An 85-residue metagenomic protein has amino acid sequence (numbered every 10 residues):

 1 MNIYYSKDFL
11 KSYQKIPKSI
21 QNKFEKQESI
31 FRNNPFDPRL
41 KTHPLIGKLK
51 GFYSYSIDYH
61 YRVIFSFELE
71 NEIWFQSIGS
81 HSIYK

Functional and structural regions predicted by a protein language model:
M1, G51-Y53, N71: A generic secondary-structure signal marking the coil-to-beta-strand transition
M1-Q27: Arg/Lys-rich, positively charged N-terminal/basic patches that mediate binding to nucleic acids
Y4-K7, I57-K85: Enriched for short, Lys/Arg-rich terminal
Q27-I30, H81: Conserved short hydrophobic interaction patches
I30-S54: A short, surface-exposed loop/turn module that caps and links secondary-structure elements
